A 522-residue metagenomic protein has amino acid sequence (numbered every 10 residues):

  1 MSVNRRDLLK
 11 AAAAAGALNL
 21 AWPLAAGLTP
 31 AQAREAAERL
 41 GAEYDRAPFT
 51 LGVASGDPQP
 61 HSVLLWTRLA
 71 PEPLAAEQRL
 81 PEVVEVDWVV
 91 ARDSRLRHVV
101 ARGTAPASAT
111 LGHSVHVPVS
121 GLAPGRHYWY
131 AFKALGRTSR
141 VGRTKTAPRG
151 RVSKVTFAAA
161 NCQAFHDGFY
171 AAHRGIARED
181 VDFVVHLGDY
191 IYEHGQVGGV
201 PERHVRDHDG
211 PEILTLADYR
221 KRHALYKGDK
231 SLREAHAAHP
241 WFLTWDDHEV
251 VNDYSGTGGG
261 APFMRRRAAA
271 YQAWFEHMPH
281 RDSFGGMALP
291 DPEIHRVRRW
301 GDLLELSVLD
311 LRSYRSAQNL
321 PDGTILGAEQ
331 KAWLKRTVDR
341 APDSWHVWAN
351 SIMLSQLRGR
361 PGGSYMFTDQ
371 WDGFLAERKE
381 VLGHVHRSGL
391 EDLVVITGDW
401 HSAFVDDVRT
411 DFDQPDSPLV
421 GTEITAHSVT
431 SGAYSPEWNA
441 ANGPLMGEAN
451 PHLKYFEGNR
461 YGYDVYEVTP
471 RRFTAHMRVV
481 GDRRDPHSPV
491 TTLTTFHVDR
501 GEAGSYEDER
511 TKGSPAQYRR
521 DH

Functional and structural regions predicted by a protein language model:
S2-H522: Metal-dependent phosphoester/phosphodiester hydrolase catalytic core
